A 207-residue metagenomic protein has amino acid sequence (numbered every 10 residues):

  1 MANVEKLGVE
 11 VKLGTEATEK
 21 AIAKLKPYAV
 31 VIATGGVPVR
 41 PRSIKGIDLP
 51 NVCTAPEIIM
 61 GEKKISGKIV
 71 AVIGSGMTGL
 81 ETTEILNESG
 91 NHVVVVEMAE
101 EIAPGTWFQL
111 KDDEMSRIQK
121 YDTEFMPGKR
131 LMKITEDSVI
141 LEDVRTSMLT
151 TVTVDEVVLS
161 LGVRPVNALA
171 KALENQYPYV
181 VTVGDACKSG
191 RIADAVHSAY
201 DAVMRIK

Functional and structural regions predicted by a protein language model:
M1-Y28, G105-M132, D137: N-terminal Rossmann-like dinucleotide/flavin-binding domain of flavoprotein oxidoreductases that bind FAD/FMN
K12-K26, V30, T34-I44, D48 (+2 more regions): Rossmann-like dinucleotide/flavin-binding elements
